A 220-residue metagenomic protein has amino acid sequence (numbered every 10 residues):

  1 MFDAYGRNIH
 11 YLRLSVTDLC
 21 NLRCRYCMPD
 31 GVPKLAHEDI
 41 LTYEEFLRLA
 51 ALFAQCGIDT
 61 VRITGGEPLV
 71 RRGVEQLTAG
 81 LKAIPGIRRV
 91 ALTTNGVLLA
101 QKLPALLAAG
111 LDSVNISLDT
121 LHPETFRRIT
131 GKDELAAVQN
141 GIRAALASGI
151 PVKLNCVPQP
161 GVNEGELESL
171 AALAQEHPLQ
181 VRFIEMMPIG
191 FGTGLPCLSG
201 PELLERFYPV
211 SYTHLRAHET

Functional and structural regions predicted by a protein language model:
A4-E44: Canonical Radical SAM [4Fe-4S] cluster-binding loop centered on the CxxxCxxC motif and its immediate flanking residues
V32-A36, H122-I129, G190-G194: A short acidic, helix-capping loop that chelates divalent metal ions and anchors anionic groups
I40-R62, V70-H177, I184: Radical SAM/AdoMet-radical enzyme domain recognition
E67: Conserved G/P- and acidic residue-centered "switch" motifs that form tight phosphate/ATP-binding loops in soluble
Q159-P160, I189-C197: Short, surface-exposed loop/turn motifs that are enriched in glycine and acidic residues and include a nearby proline
L179, G194-Y212: A structural motif corresponding to the C-terminal lobe/cap of the Radical SAM core domain
T213-T220: Conserved small/polar residues in nucleotide/adenosyl-binding loops
